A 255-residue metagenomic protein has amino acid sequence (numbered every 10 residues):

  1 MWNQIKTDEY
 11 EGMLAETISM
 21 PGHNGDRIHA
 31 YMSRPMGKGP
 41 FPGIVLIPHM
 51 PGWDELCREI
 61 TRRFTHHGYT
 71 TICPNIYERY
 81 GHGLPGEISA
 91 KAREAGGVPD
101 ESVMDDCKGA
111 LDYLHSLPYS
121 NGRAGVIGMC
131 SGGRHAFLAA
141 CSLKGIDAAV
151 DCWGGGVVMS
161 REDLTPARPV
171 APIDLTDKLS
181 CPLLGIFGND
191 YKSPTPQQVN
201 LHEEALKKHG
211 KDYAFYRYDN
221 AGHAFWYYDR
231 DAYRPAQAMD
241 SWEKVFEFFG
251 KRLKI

Functional and structural regions predicted by a protein language model:
M1-I255: N-terminal cap/leader regions of alpha/beta-hydrolase-fold enzymes, predominantly small-molecule hydrolases
